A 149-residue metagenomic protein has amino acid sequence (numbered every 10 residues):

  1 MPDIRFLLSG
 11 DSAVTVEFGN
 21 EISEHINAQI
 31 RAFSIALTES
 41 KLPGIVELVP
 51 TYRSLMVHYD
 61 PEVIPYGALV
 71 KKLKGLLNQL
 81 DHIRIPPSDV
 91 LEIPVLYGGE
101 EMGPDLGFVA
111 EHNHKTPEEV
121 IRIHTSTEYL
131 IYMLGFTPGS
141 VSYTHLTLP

Functional and structural regions predicted by a protein language model:
M1-N78, H82, P86-P87: Generic N-terminal segment detector
S12-V14, R53, L91-I93, T127-Y129 (+1 more regions): Structural beta-strand/beta-sheet cores of well-ordered domains, especially the beta-sheet scaffolds that support
E17, H58, P94-L96, L134 (+1 more regions): Residues in well-ordered beta-strands of folded domains
A36, A68, L77, I93 (+2 more regions): Solvent-exposed, non-transmembrane amphipathic alpha-helical segments
P61, V95-G99, H124, G135-P138: Short, structured patches in soluble enzyme cores that scaffold and shape functional sites
K72, R84-E119: Active-site microenvironments in enzyme catalytic cores
P104-S142: Internal active-site segments that recognize and position negatively charged phosphoryl groups and nucleotide moieties
T144-P149: Conserved small/polar residues in nucleotide/adenosyl-binding loops
